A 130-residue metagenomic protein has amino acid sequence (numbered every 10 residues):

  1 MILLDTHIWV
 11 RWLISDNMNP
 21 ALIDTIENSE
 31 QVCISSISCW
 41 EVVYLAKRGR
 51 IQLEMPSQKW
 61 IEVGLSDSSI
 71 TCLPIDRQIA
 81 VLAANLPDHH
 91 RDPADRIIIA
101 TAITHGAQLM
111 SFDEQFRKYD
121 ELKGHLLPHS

Functional and structural regions predicted by a protein language model:
M1-I34, R48-V63, E114, P128-S130: Short, well-structured N-terminal submotif of metal-dependent ribonuclease cores
T6, Q58, R77, D95-R96: Conserved glycosyltransferase catalytic-site signature
I8-W9, S38-C39, I79, I97-I98 (+1 more regions): Alpha-helix capping/helix-boundary segments
S29-V32, S69-T71, T104-Q108: Short active-site oxyanion
S35, I75, A94, F112: Replace "coordinates the UDP/GDP/TDP-sugar" with "coordinates nucleotide-activated sugar donors
I61-D88: Acidic catalytic patch
I99-S130: Acidic, PIN/NYN-like endoribonuclease modules and their adjacent C-terminal/linker elements
